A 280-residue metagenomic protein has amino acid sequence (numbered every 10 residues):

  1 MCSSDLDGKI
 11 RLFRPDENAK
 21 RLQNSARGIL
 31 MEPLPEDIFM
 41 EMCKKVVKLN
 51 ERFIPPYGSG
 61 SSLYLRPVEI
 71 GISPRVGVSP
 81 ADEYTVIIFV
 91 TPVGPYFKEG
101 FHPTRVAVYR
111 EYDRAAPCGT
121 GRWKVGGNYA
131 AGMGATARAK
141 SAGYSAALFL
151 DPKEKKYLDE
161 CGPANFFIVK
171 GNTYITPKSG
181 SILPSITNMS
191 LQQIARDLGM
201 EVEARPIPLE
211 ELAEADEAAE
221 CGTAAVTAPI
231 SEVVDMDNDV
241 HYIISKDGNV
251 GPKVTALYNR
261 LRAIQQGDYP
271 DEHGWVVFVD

Functional and structural regions predicted by a protein language model:
M1-V46, V68, R75-D280: Helix-start/capping segments and mature chain N-termini
P55-I70: Extended, Lys/Arg-enriched charged tracts that mediate electrostatic binding to polyanionic substrates
